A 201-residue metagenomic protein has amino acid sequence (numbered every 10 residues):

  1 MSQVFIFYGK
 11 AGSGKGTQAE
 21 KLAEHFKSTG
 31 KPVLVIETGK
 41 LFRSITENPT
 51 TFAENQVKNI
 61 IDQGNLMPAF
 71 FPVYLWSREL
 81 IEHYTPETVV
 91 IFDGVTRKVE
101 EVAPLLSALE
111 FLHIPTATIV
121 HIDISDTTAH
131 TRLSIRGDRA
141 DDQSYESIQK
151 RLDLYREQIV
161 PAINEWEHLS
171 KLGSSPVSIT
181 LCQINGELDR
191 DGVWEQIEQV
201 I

Functional and structural regions predicted by a protein language model:
M1-I201: Glycine-rich phosphate-binding loop of ATP-dependent small-molecule kinases
